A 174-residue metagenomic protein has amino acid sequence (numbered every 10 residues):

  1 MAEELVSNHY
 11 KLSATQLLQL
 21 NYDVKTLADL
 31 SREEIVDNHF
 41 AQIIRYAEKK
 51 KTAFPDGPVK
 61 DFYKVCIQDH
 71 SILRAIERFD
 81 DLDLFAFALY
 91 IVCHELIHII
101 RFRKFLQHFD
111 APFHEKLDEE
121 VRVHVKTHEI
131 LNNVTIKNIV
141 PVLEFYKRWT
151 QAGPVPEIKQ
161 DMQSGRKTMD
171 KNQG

Functional and structural regions predicted by a protein language model:
M1-P58: A metal-dependent hydrolase signature that marks the N-terminal structural subdomain at the beginning of catalytic folds
L5, H9, I130-K137: Solvent-exposed amphipathic alpha-helical surface segments
D29-H39, K126-E129, G153-Q163: Short, charged low-complexity intrinsically disordered segments located at boundaries of structured domains
N38-A86: Active-site scaffold of zinc-dependent metalloenzymes
C66-D69, E95-K104: A short mid-domain helix/strand-loop element embedded in enzyme catalytic domains that forms or borders the active-site
S71-I76, D118, I139-L143: Conserved binding/catalytic microenvironments
L73-R74, L82, A86-Y90, R101-E129: Post-HEXXH active-site segment of zinc metalloproteases
N132-G174: Long, well-structured alpha-helical subdomains associated with metal-dependent extracellular/ecto-lumenal hydrolases
